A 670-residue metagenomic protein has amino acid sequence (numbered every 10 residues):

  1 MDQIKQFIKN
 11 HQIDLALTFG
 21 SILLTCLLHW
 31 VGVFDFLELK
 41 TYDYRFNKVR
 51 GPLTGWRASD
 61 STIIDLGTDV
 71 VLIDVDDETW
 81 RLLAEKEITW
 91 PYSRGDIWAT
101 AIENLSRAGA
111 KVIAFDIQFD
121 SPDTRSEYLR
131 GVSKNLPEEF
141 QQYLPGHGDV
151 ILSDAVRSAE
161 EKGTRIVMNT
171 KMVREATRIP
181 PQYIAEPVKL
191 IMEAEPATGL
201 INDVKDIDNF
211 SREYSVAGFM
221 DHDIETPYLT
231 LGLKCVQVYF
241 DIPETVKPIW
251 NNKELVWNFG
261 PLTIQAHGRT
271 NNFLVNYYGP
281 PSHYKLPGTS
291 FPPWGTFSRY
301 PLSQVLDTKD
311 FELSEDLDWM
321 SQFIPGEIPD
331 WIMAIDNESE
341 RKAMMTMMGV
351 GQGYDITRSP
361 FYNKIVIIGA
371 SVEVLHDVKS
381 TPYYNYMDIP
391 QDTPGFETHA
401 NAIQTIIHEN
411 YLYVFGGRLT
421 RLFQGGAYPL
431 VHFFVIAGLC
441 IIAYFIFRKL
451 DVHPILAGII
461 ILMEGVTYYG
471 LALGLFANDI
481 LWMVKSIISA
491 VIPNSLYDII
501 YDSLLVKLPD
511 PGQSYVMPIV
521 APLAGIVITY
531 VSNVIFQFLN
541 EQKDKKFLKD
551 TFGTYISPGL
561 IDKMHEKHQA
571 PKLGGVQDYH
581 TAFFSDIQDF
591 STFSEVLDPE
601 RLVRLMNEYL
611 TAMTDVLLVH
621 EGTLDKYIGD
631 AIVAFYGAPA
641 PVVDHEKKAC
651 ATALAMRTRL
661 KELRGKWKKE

Functional and structural regions predicted by a protein language model:
D2-L274, Y278, R358-H453: Non-transmembrane functional regions of envelope-associated proteins
T62-I63, T357-R358, P571-V576, A582 (+5 more regions): Replace "in large, NTP-powered and nucleic-acid-processing enzymes" with "in large, NTP-powered factors and other
H408, L412, R418-V534: Transmembrane alpha-helical segments that form the functional core of multipass membrane systems
P493, S503-D578, K661: Regulatory cytosolic signal-relay segments
Y555, Y579-T592: Catalytic-site or vestigial catalytic-site microsegments of nucleotide-handling domains
Y579, Q588, T623-L624, I628-P639: Short acidic-rich active-site patches of cyclic nucleotide enzymes
S591-T614, L618, D625-K626, A634: Conserved long alpha-helical elements within nucleotide-processing catalytic cores of c-di-GMP signaling and class III
M606-G622, A638-E670: Alpha-helical scaffold within the catalytic cores of cyclic-nucleotide enzymes
